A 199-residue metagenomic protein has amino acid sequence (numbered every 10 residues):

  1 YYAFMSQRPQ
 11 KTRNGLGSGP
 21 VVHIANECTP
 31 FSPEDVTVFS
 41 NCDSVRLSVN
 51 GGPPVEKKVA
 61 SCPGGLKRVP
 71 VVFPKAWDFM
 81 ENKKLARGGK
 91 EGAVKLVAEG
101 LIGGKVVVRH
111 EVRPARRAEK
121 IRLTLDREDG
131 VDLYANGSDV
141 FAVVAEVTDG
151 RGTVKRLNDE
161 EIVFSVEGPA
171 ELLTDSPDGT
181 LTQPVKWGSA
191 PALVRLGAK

Functional and structural regions predicted by a protein language model:
Y1-L133, G137, G150-V154: Substrate-binding clefts and catalytic carboxylate motifs of secreted carbohydrate-active enzymes
S6-Q10, E167-P169, A198: Short, well-ordered loop/turn and helix-capping segments at boundaries between secondary-structure elements and domains
P54-E56, N158-E171, T180: Short, well-ordered beta-strand segments
C62-G65, L181-G188: Short proline/glycine- and polar residue-rich coil/turn motifs
E91-K95, S138-V140, D159, W187 (+1 more regions): Extracellular Ig-like/FN3 beta-sandwich strand-entry sites
T174-S176: C-terminal intrinsically disordered, low-complexity extensions immediately downstream of enzyme catalytic cores
L181, P191-A198: Extracellular/luminal low-complexity segments enriched in Ser/Thr/Pro
